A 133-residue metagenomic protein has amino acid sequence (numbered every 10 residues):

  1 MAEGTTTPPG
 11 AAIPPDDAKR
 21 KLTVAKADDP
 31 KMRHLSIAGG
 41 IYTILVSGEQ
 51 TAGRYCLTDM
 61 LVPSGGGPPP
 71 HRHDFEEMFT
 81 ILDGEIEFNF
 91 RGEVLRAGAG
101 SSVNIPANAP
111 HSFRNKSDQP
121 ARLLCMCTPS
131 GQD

Functional and structural regions predicted by a protein language model:
M1-R54: A short, N-terminal "cap"/entry segment at the start of jelly-roll beta-barrel domains of the cupin/DSBH fold
A2-E3, S64-G66, E85-I86, S101 (+1 more regions): Hydrophobic small-molecule pocket/channel-lining residues, especially in calycin-type beta-barrels
A38, N89-R91: Short strand-coil-strand connectors
G40-I44, C56-R72: Conserved short histidine dyad/triad with adjacent acidic residue
V46, D59-M60, M78-F79, H111: Hydrophobic/aromatic beta-strand elements that line small-molecule binding cavities or substrate pockets in beta-rich
T51, A107-D133: Ligand-binding loop in jelly-roll beta-barrel domains
M78, E85, G92-P110: Short acidic-glycine-tyrosine-enriched beta hairpin
